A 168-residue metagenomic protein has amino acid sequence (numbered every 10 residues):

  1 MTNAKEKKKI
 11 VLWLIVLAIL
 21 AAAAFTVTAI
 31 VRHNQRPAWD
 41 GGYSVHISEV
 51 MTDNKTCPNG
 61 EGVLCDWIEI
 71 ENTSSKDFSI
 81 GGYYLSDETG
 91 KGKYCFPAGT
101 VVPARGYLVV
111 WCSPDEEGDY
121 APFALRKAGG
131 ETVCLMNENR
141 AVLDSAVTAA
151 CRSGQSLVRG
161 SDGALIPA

Functional and structural regions predicted by a protein language model:
T2-A168: Activation on beta-sandwich/Ig-like modules and their edge loops
